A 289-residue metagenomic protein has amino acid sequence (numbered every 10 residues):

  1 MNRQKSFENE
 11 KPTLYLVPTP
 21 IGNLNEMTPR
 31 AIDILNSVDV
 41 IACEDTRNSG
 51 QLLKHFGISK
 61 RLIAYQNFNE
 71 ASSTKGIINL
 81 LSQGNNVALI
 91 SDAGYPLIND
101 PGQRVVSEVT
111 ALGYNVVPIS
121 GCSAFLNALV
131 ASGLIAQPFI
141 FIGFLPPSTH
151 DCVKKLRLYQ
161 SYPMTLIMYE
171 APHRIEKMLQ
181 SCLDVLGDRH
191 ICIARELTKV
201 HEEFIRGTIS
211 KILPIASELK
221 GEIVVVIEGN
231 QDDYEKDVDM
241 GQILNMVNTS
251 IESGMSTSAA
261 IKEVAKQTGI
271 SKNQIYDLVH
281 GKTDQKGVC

Functional and structural regions predicted by a protein language model:
M1-Y65: Glycine-rich, flexible N-terminal cofactor/catalytic loop recognition
R3, K11, N86, T165 (+1 more regions): A contiguous loop/helix-start segment that scaffolds small-molecule binding in enzyme catalytic cores
I21-G22, D92-P96, P172-R174, N230-D232: Short glycine-rich anion-binding loops that position phosphate/pyrophosphate groups of nucleotides and phosphorylated
L35-I41, Y114-V117, T165-L166: Short active-site oxyanion
C43, P118-G121, M168, I193: General beta-strand structural signal in soluble alpha/beta enzymes
Y65-A71, L145-S148: Conserved helicase motor
P101-Q103, T257: Glycine-centered tight-turn and secondary-structure capping sites
R104-Y162: Class I SAM-dependent methyltransferase SAM-binding "motif I" and its flanking Rossmann-like core
